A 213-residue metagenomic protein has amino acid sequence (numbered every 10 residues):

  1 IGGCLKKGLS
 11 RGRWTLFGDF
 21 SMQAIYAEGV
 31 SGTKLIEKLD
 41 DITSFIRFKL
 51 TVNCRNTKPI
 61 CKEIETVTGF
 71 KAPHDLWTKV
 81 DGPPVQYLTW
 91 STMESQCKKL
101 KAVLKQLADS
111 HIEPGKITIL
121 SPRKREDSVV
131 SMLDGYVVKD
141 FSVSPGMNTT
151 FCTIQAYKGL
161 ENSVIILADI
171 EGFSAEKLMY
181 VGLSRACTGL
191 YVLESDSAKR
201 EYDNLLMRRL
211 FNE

Functional and structural regions predicted by a protein language model:
I1-E213: Conserved helicase motor core of SF1/SF2 NTP-dependent helicases
